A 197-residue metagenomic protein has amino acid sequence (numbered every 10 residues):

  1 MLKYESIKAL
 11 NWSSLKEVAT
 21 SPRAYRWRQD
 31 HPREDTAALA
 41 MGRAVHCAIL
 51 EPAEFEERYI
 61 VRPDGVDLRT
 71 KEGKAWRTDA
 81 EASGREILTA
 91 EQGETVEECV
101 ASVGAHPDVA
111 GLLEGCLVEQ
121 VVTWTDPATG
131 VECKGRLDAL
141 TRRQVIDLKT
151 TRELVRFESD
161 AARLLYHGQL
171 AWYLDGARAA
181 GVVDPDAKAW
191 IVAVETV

Functional and structural regions predicted by a protein language model:
M1-K134: Metal-dependent nuclease catalytic cores that hydrolyze phosphodiester bonds in DNA/RNA, characterized by
C116-V197: Mg2+/Mn2+-dependent nuclease catalytic core
